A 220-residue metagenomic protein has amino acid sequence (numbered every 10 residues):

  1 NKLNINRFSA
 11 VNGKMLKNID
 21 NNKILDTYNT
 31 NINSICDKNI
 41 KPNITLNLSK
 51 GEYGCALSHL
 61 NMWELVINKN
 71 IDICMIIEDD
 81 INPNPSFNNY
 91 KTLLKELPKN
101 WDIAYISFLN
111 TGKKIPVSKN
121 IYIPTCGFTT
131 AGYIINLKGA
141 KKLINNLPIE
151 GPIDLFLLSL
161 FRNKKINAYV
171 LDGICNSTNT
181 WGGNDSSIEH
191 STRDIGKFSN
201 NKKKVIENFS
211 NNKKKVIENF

Functional and structural regions predicted by a protein language model:
N1-I77, I81-F220: An acidic/histidine-cluster motif and surrounding catalytic segment that typifies divalent-metal-assisted enzyme active
